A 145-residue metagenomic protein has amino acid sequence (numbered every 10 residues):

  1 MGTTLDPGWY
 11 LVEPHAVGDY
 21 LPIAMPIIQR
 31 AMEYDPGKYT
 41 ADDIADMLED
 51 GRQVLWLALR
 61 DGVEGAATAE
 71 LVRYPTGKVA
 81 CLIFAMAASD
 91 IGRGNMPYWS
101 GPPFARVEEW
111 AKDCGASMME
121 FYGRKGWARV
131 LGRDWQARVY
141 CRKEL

Functional and structural regions predicted by a protein language model:
M1-Y39: Short amphipathic alpha-helix that is part of the acyltransferase structural core
V12, C81-I83, Y140-C141: Generic recognition of long tandem-repeat/solenoid scaffolds
P22-P26, R30, D46, A105 (+2 more regions): Charged/polar, solvent-exposed surface patches and flexible loops
P26-A31, Y39-D42, Q53-L59, G92 (+1 more regions): N-terminal start-of-chain detector that recognizes signal peptides and the immediate post-cleavage beginning
Y34-G77, W135-V139: A conserved beta-strand-loop-helix scaffold within acyl/acetyltransferase catalytic domains
E70-V72, M86, E144: Generic beta-structure capping elements
T76-R133: Acyl-donor binding region in acyl/amide transferases
Y122, Q136-L145: Conserved catalytic-core motifs of GNAT/GCN5-like acyltransferases
